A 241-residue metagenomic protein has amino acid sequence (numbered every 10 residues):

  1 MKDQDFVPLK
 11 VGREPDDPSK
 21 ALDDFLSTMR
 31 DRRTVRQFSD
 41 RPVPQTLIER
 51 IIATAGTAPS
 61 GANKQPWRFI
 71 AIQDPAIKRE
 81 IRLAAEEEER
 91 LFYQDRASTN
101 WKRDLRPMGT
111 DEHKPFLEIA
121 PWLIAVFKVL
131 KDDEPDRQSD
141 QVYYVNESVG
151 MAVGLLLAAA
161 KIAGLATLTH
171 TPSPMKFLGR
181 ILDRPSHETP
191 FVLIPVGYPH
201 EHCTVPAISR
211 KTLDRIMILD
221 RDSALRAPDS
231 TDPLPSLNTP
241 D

Functional and structural regions predicted by a protein language model:
M1-P42, T46-R50: Short acidic N-proximal helix/loop "leader" segments that mark the beginning of a domain or an inter-domain linker
K2-A21, D111, V192-D241: C-terminal helix-cap and adjacent tail motif
M29, I51-A55, I194: Short alpha-helical scaffolding segments that buttress acidic/His motifs in well-ordered protein cores
A53-A55, I124, L130-I181: Small-aliphatic-rich amphipathic alpha-helix that forms the alpha element of a beta-alpha
A53-G56, P107-E112, L178-R180, C203: Glycine-rich, charged/polar anion/phosphate-binding loops that engage phosphate groups from diverse ligands
G56-N63: Glycine-rich phosphate/pyrophosphate-binding beta-alpha loops
Q65-V149: Glycine/small-residue-rich phosphate/adenosyl-binding loop
R90-A97, D183-P206: A glycine-rich helix N-cap at a beta->alpha junction
